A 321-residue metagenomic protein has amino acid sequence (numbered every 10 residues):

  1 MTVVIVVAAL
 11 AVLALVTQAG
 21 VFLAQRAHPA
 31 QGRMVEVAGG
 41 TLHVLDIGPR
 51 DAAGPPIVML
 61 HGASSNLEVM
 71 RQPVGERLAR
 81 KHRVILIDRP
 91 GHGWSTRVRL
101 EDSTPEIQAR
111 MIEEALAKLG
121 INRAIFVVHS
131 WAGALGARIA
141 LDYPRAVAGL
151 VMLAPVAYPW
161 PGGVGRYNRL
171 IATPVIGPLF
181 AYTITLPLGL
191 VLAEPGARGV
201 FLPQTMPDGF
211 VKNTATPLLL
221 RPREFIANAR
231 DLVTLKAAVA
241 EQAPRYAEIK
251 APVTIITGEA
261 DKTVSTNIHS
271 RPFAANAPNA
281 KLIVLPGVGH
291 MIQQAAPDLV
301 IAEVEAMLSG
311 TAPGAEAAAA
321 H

Functional and structural regions predicted by a protein language model:
M1-P55, R80-H82, I121-N122, S309-H321: Alpha/beta-hydrolase fold catalytic core
L23-A24, V164-G165, T185-E248: Conserved alpha/beta-hydrolase catalytic His-Asp/Glu region
L45-D51, L86-W131, G163, A302: Active-site loop/oxyanion-hole signature of alpha/beta-hydrolase fold enzymes
I47-W94: Conserved HGGG/HGGXW glycine-rich cap/lid loop of the alpha/beta-hydrolase fold
V58-G62, H129, T257: The conserved beta1-alpha1 loop
L141, L150-A181: Flexible "cap/lid" loop of the alpha/beta hydrolase fold
T254-V288: Conserved loop-alpha-helix segment in the C-terminal half of the alpha/beta-hydrolase fold that carries the catalytic
P278-H321: Catalytic active-site module of serine/aspartate enzymes centered on a nucleophile-bearing elbow/loop
